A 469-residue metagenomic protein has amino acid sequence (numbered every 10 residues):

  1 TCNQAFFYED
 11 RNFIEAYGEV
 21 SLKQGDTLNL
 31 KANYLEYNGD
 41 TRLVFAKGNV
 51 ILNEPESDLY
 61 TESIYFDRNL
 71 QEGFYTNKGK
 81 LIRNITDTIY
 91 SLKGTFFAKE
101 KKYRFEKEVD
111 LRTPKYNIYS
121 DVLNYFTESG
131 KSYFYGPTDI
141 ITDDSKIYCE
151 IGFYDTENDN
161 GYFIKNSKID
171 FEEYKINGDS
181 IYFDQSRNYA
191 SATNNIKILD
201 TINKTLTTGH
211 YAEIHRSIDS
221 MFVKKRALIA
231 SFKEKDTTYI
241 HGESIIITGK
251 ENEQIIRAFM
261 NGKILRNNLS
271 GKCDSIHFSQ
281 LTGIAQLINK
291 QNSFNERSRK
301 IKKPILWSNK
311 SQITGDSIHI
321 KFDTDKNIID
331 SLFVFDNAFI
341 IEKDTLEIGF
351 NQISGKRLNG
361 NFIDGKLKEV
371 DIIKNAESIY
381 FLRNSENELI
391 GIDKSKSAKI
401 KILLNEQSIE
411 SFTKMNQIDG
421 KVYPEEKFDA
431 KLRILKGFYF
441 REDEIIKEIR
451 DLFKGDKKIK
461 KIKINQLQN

Functional and structural regions predicted by a protein language model:
T1-N469: N-terminal amphipathic/hydrophobic interface segments
